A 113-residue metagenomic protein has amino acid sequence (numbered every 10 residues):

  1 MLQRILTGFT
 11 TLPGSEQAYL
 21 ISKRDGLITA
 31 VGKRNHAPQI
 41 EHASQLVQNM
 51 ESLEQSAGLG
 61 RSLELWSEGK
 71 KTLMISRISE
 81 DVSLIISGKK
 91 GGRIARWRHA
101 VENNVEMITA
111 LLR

Functional and structural regions predicted by a protein language model:
M1-R113: Non-catalytic interaction/Regulatory regions outside core domains
